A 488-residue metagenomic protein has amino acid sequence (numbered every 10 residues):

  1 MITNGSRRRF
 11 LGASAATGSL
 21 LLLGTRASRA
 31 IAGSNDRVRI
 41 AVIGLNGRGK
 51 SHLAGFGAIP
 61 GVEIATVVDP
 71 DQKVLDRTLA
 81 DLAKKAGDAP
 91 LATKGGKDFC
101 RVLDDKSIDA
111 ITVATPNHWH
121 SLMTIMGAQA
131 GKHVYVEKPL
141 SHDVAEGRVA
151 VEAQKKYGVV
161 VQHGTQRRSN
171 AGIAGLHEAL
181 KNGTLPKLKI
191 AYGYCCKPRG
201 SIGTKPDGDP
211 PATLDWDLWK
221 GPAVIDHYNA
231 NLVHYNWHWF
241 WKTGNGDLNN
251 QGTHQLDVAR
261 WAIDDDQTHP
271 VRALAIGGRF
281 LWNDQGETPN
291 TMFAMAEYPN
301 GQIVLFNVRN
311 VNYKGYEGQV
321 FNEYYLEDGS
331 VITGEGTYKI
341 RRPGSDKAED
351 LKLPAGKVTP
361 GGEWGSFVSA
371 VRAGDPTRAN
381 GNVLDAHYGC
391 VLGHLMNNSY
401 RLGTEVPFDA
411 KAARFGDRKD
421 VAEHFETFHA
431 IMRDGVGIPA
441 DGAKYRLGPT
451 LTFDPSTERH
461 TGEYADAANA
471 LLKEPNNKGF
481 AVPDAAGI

Functional and structural regions predicted by a protein language model:
I2-H133, A145-V160: N-terminal glycine-/serine-/threonine-rich beta1-alpha1-beta2 phosphate-ribose binding loop of Rossmann-like
S14, K187, Y192, C196-G246 (+1 more regions): Contiguous beta-strand/loop segments that form the cofactor/metal-binding neighborhood of enzyme cores
S51-G55, R77-A80, L122-M126, E146-G147 (+5 more regions): Short, solvent-exposed loop/turn and secondary-structure capping segments
V67, D81-L82, V144-G147, A153-K155 (+4 more regions): Active-site-proximal cap/loop segments of hydrolase catalytic domains
H133, S141-L218: A contiguous active-site-proximal alpha/beta segment in oxidoreductase catalytic domains
K138: Short basic (Lys/Arg) and small-residue
